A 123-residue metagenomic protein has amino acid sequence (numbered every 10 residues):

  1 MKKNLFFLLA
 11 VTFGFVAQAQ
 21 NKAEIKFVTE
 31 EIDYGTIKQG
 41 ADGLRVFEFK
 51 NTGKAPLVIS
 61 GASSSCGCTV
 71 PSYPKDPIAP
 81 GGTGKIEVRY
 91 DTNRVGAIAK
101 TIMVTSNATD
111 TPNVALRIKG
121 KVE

Functional and structural regions predicted by a protein language model:
N4-F13: Sec-dependent N-terminal signal peptides
F15-A19: Sec/Tat signal peptide C-region and signal peptidase I cleavage site
Q20-E48, E123: Beta-sheet-dominated interaction scaffolds and their linkers
G40-V46, N93-T101: Short, solvent-exposed loop/turn segments enriched in Ser/Thr/Gly
F49-G53: Asparagine-centered strand-capping/turn motif at beta-strand->loop junctions
S64-S72: Short, solvent-exposed loop/linker segments at beta-strand-coil boundaries, enriched for Pro/Gly and Ser/Thr
P71-D91: Intrinsically disordered, low-complexity Pro/Gly/Ser/Thr-rich segments with frequent PxxP/GP/PP motifs and embedded
V95-E123: Terminal connector regions
